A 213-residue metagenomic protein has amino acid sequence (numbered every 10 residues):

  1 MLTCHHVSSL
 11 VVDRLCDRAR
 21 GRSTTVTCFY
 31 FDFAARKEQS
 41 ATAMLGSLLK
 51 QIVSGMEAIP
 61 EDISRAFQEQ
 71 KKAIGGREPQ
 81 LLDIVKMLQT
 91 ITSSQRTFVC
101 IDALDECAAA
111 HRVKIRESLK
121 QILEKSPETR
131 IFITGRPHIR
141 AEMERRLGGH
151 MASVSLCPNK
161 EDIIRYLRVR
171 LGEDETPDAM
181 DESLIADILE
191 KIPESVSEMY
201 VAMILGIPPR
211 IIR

Functional and structural regions predicted by a protein language model:
M1-R213: Conserved NB-ARC/NACHT P-loop NTPase core of NLR-like innate immune receptors
